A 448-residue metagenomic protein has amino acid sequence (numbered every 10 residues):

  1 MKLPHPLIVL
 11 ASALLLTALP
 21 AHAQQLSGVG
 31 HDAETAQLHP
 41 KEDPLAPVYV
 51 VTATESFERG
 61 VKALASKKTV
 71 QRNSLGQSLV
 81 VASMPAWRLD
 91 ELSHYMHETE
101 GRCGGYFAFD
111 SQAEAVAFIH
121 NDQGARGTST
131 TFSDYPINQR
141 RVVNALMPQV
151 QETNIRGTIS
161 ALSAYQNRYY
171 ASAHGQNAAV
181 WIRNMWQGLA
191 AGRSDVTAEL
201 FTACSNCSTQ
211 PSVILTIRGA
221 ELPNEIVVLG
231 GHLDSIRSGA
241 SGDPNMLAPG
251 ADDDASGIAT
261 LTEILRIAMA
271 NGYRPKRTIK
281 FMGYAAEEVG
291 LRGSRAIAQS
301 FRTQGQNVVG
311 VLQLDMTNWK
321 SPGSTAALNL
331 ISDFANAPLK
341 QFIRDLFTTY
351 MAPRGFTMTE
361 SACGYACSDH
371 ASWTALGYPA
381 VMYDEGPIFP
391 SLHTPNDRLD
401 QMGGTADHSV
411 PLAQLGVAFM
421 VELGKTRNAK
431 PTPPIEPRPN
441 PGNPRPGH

Functional and structural regions predicted by a protein language model:
I8-A18: Bacterial N-terminal signal peptides
A115-S172: N-terminal hydrophobic or amphipathic helices/low-complexity stretches enriched in small/hydrophobic/Pro/Gly
R141-V150, S163-H174, E199-A203, G242-D254 (+5 more regions): Second-shell loop/turn segments in exported
I155-S163, E199-L200, S212-T216, I226-G231 (+11 more regions): Structural recognition of the beta-strand scaffold that forms the well-ordered cores of secreted hydrolase catalytic
G157-R218: A non-catalytic alpha/beta surface segment that caps or lines the substrate-entry region of metallo-dependent hydrolase
N167-Y170, A203-S208, G219-L222, L233-R237 (+8 more regions): Solvent-exposed loop/turn segments at secondary-structure junctions within structured extracellular/periplasmic domains
T209-S212, N245-P338, F342, Y365-A366: Acidic/histidine-rich catalytic neighborhood of metal-dependent amide-processing enzymes
K320-E436: Active-site-adjacent substrate-binding region of metalloamidase/peptidase-like peptide-processing proteins
